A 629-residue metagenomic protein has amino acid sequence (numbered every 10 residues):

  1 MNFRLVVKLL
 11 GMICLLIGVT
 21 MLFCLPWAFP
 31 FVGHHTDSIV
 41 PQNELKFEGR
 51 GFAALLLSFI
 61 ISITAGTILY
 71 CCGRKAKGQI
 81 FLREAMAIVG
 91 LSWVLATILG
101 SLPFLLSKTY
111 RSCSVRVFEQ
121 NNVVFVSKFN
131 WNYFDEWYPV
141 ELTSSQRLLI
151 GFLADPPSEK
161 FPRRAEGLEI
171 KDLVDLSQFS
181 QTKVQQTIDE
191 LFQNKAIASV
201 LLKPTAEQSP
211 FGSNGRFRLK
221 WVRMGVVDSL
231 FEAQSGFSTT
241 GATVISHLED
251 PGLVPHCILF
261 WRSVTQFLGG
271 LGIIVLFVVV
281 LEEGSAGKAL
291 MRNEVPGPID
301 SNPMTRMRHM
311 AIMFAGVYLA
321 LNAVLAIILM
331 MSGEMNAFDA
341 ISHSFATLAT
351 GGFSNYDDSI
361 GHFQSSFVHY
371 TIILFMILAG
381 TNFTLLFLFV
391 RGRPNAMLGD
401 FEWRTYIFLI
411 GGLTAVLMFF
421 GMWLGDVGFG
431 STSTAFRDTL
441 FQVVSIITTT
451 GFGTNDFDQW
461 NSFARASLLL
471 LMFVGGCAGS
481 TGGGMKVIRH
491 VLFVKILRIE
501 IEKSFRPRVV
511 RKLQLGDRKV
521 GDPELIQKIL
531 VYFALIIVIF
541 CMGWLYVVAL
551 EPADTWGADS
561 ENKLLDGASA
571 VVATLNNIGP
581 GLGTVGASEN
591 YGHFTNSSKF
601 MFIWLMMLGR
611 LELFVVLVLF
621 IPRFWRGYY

Functional and structural regions predicted by a protein language model:
M1-L148, A154-Y629: Membrane-proximal intracellular helices of multi-pass ion channels
